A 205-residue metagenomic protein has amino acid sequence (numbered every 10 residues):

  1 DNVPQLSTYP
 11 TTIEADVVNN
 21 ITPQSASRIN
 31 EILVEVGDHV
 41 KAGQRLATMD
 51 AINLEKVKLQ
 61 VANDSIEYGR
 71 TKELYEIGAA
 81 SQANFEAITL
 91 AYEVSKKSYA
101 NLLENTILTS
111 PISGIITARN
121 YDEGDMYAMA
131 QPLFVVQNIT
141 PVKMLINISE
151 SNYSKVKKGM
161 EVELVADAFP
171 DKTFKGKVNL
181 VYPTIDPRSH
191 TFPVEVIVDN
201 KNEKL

Functional and structural regions predicted by a protein language model:
D1, V18, Y121, Y182-P187: Short, conserved beta-turn/loop elements at beta-strand boundaries and strand-helix junctions
D1, V34, Y121, K201-L205: Short, intrinsically disordered, charge-balanced linker/junction segments flanking boundaries in proteins
D1-A26, K175, N179: N-terminal beta-strand block that forms a small beta-sandwich/beta-barrel module immediately after a flexible targeting
T12, R28-L33, H39-R45, T109-N152 (+2 more regions): Surface-exposed patches in structured soluble domains
E14, A47, K201-L205: Edge-of-domain interaction segments
T48-L59, D171-G176: Short, Lys/Arg- and Gly-enriched loop/turn segments at beta-strand edges
I52-E104, R119-D122, M144, S189: Alpha-helical coiled-coil segments
I116-A118, A166, D171-L205: Structural microfeature recognizing short secondary-structure transition sites
